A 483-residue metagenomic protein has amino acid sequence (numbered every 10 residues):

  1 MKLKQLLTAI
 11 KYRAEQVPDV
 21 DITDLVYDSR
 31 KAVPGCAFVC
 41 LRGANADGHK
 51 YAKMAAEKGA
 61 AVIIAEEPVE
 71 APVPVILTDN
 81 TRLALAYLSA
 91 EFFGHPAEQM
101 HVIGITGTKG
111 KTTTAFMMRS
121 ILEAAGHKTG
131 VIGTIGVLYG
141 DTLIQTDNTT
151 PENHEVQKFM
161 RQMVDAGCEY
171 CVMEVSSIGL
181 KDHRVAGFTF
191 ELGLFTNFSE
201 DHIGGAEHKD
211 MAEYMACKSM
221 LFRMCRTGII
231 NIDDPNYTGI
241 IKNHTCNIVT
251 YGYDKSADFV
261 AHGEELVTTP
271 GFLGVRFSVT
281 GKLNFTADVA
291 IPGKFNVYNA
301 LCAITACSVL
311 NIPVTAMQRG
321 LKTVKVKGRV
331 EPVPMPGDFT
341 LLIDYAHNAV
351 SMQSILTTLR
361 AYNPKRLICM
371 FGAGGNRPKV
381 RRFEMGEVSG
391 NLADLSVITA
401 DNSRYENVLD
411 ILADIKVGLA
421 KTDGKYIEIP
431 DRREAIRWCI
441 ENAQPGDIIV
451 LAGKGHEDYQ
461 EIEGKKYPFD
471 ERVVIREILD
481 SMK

Functional and structural regions predicted by a protein language model:
M1-R13, P34-A37, T245, K282 (+2 more regions): ATP-dependent carboxylate-amine ligase
M1-Y87, E91, R223, E264 (+5 more regions): N-terminal leader/targeting and accessory segments in enzymes
K4, A9, A65, V69-P72 (+3 more regions): Acidic, Mg2+-coordinating active-site environments of NTP-dependent enzymes
G43-N45, S177-I178, S199-D201, D234-P235 (+3 more regions): Short glycine-rich anion-binding loops that position phosphate/pyrophosphate groups of nucleotides and phosphorylated
G48-I64, V75-A84, E191-T196, A212-A216 (+3 more regions): A short, gly/pro- and small-residue-rich
A71-P72, Y139-L143, E200-A206, R377 (+2 more regions): A short acidic, helix-capping loop that chelates divalent metal ions and anchors anionic groups
L85-I232, N236-C246, L301, Y362-N363: Phosphate-binding loop of NTP-binding sites
